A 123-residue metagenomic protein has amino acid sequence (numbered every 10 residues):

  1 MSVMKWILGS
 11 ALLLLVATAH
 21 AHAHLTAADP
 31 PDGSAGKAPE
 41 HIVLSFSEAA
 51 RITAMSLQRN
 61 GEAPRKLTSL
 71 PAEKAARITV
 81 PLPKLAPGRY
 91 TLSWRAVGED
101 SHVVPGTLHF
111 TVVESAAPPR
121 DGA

Functional and structural regions predicted by a protein language model:
V16-H20: N-terminal signal peptide c-region/cleavage motif recognized by signal peptidases
A23-T26, D32, V103-A123: Extracytoplasmic/periplasmic copper-protein system
A35-V43: Short coil/turn motif common to extracellular beta-sandwich-like domains
I42-R65: Short, surface-exposed alpha-helix to beta-strand junction/turn motifs within ectodomains of secreted and cell-envelope
A76-V80: Short strand-edge motifs at loop-to-beta-strand transitions and within beta-strands of extracellular beta-rich domains
P81, A86-R89: A glycine-anchored, Pro-Gly-centered beta-turn/N-cap motif
